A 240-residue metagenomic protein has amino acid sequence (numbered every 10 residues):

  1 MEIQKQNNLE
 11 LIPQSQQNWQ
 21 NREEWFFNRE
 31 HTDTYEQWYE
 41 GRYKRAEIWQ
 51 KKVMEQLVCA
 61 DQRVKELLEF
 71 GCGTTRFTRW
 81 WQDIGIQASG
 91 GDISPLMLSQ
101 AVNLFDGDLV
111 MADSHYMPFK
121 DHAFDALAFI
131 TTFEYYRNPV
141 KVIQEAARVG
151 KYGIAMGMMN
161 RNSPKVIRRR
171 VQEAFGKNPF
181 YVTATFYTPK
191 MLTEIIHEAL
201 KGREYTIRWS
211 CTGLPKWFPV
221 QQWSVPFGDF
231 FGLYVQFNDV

Functional and structural regions predicted by a protein language model:
E2-Q62, R76: Conserved class I S-adenosyl-L-methionine
L68, T74-Y116: Class I SAM-dependent methyltransferase SAM/SAH-binding core
A128: A conserved beta-strand element that flanks and buttresses the S-adenosyl-L-methionine
T131-E134: Short catalytic micro-motifs in class I SAM-dependent methyltransferases
V140-I154: A short glycine-rich, Lys/Arg-flanked "PGG" loop and its adjoining helix->strand segment in the class I
G153-F180: Conserved class I S-adenosyl-L-methionine
V182-W209: Short alpha-helix
R203-V240: A C-terminal cap/extension of S-adenosyl-L-methionine-dependent methyltransferases that defines the acceptor-substrate
